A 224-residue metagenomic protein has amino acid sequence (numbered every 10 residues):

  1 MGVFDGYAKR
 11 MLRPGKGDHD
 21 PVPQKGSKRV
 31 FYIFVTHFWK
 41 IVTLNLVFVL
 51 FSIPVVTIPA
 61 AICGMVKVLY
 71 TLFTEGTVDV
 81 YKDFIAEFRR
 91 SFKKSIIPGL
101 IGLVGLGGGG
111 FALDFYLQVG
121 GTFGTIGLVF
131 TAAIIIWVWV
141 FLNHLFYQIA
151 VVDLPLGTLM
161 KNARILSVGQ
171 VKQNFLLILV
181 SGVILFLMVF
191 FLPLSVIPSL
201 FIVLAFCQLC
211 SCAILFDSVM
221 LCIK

Functional and structural regions predicted by a protein language model:
M1-Q118, F123-I126, T131, F141-N143 (+1 more regions): Helix-coil boundary and N-terminal low-complexity module in membrane systems
